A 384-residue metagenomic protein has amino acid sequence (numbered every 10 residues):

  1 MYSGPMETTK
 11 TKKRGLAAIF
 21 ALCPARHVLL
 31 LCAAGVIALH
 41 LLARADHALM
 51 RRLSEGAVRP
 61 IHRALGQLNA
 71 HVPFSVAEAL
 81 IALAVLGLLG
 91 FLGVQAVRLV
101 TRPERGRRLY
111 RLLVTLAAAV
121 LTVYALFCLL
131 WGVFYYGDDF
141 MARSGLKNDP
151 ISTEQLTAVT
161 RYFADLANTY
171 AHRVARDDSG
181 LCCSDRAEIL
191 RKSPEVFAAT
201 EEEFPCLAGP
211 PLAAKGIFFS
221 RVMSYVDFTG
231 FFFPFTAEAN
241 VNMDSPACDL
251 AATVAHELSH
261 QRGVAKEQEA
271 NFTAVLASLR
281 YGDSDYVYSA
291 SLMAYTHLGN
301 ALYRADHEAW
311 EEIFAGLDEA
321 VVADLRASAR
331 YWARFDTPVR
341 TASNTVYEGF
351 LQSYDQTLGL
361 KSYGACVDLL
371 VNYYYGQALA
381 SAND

Functional and structural regions predicted by a protein language model:
A17-L29: N-terminal membrane topogenic signal
A34-R98: Membrane-embedded alpha-helical segments of integral membrane proteins
P73, L250-N271, V275-L276: Active-site recognition of the HExxH zinc-binding catalytic motif
L88-V94, R107-M141: Transmembrane alpha-helices and immediately adjacent membrane-cytoplasm interface residues in multi-pass integral
G132-E202: Membrane-interface segments at or immediately adjacent to transmembrane helices that form the boundary between
E154-L156, A265-W310: Post-HExxH zinc-binding segment in Zn-dependent metallohydrolases
A175-M243, A247: Auxiliary, metal-adjacent structural segments of Zn-dependent hydrolase domains
E319-D384: Pan-zinc metallopeptidase signature
